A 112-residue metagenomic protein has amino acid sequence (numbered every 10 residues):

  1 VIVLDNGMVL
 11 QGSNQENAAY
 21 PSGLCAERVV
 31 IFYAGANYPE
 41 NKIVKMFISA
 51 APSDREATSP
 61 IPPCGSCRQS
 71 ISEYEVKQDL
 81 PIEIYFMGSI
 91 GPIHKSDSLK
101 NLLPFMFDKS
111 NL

Functional and structural regions predicted by a protein language model:
V1-L4: Short beta-strand scaffold segments in enzyme catalytic cores
N6-V9, G91-I93: Short acidic/polar mixed-charge low-complexity motifs
G7-S49: Helix-adjacent hinge/juxtasegments
Y38-L112: C-terminal binding/interaction regions
